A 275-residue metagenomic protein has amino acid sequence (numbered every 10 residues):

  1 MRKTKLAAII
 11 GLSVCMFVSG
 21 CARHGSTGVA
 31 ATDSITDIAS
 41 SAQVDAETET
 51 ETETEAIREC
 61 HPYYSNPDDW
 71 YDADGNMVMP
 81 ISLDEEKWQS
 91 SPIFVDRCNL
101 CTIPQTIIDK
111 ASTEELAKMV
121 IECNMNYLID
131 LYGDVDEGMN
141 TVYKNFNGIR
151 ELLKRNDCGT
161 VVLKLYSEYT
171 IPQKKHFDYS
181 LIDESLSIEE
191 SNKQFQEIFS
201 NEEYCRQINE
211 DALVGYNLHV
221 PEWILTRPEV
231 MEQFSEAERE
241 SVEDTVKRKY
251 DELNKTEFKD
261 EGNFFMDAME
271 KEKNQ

Functional and structural regions predicted by a protein language model:
M1-A8: Bacterial N-terminal signal peptides that target proteins for export
I10-M16: Hydrophobic helical h-region of N-terminal Sec-dependent signal peptides in bacterial secretory/periplasmic proteins
V18-G20: C-terminal motif of bacterial Sec signal peptides marking the signal peptidase cleavage site
A22-H24: Bacterial signal peptide processing site
T27-P62: N-terminal, intrinsically disordered, polar/charged segments of Gram-positive cell-envelope systems that serve as
R58, W70-Y71: Acidic Ser/Thr/Pro-rich low-complexity disordered segments that often serve as glycosylated linkers/stalks around
N66, A73, M77-Q275: Non-catalytic all-alpha helical scaffold/repeat segments
